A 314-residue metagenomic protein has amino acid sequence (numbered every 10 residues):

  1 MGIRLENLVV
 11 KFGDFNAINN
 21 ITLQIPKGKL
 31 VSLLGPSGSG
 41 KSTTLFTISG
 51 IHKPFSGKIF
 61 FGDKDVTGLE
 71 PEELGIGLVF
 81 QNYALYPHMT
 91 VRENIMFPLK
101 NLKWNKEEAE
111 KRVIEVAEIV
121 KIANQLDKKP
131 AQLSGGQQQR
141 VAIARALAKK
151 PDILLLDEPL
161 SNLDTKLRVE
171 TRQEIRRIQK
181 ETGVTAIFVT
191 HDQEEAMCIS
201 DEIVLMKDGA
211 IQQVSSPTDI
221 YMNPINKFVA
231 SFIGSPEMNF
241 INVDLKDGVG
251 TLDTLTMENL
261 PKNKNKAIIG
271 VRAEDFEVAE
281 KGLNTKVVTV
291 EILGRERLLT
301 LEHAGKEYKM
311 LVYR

Functional and structural regions predicted by a protein language model:
L30, P71-Q81, L85-F228: ABC ATPase nucleotide-binding domains
L34-P36: The feature captures the beta-strand-to-loop junction immediately N-terminal to the Walker
S42-L45, V141: ABC ATPase nucleotide-binding domain helices that frame the ATP-binding cleft
S49: Helix-to-loop junction immediately C-terminal to a conserved catalytic motif
G57-D65: Conserved ABC transporter NBD signature motif
P236, D247-R314: Non-catalytic connector elements of ABC transporters
